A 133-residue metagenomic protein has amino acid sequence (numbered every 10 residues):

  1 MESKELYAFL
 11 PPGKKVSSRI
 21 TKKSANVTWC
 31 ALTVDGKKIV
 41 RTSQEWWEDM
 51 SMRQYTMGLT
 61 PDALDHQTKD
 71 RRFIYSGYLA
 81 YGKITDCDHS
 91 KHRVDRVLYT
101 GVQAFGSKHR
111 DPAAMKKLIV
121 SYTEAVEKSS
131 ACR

Functional and structural regions predicted by a protein language model:
M1-R133: A small/polar (G/S/T-enriched), proline-flanked helix-loop surface module common in exported/cell-envelope proteins
